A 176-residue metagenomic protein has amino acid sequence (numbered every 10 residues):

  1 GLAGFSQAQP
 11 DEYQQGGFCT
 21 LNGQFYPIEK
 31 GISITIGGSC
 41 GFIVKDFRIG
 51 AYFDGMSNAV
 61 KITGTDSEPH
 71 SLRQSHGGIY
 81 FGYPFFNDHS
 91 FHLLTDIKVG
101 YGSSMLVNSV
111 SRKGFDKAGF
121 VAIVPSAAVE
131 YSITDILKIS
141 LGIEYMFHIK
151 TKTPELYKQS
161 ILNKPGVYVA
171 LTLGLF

Functional and structural regions predicted by a protein language model:
L2-Y52, G166, A170-F176: Short glycine/proline- and aromatic-enriched beta-strand/turn motifs that initiate or cap beta-hairpins
Y13, I43, R73, G119 (+1 more regions): Solvent-exposed loop and beta-edge segments used for protein-protein assembly and interaction
L21-Q24, M56, Y145-M146: Generic short beta-strand segments
Q24-E29, D66-H70, R112-K117, P154-S160: Outer-membrane beta-barrel domain signature
K45-S126, Y131-I133, L137, A170-L175: Gram-negative (and chloroplast) outer-membrane scaffold detector with strong preference for beta-barrel transmembrane
A128, S132-F176: Predominantly the C-terminal beta-signal and adjacent terminal strand-loop region of outer-membrane beta-barrel
